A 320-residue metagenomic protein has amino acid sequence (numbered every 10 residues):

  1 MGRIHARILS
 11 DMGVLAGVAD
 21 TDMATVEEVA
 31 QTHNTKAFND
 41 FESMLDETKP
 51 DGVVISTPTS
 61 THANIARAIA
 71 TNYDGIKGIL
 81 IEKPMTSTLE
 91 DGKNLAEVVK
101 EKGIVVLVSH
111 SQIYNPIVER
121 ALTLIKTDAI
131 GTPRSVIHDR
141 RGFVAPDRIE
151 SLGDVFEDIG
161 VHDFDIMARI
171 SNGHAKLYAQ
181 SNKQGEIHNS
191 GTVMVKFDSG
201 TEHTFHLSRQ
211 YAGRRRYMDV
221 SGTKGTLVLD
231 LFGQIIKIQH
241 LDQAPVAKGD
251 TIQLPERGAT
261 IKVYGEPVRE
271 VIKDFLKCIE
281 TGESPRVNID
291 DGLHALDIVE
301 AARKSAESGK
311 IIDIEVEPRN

Functional and structural regions predicted by a protein language model:
M1-H33: N-terminal Rossmann-like dinucleotide-binding module
V26, H62-A66, G92, N115-V118 (+3 more regions): A general structural signal for well-ordered alpha-helical segments in protein cores
T35-S43: Conserved SAM-binding strand-loop segment of SAM-dependent methyltransferases
L45-E47, G52, A63-I113: Beta-strand-loop-alpha-helix segment that lines the small-molecule cofactor/substrate pocket of alpha/beta enzymes
P58: Aromatic "clamp/platform" in nucleotide-sugar-dependent glycosyltransferases that forms part of the donor/acceptor
E97-V105, E119-P133, G222-T223: Basic phosphate/pyrophosphate-binding loop/patch that engages nucleotide-derived ligands
S111, T223-D290, I312-N320: C-terminal glycine/acidic-rich active-site capping loop/insertion
A145-G213, Y217-D219, D290: Rossmann-like dinucleotide-binding domain that binds NAD(P)(H)
